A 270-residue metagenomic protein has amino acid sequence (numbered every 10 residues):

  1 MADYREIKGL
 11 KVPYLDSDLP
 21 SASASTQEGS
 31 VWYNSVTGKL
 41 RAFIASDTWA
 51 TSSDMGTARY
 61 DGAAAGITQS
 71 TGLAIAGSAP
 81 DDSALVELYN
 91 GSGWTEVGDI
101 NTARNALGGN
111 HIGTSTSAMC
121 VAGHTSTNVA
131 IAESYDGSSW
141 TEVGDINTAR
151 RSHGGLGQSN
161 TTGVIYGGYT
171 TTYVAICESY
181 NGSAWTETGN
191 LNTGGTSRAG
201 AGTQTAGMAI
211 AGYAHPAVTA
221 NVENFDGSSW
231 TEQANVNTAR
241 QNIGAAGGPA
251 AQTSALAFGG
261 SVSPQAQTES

Functional and structural regions predicted by a protein language model:
M1-S270: Polar, enzyme-active/binding microenvironments
